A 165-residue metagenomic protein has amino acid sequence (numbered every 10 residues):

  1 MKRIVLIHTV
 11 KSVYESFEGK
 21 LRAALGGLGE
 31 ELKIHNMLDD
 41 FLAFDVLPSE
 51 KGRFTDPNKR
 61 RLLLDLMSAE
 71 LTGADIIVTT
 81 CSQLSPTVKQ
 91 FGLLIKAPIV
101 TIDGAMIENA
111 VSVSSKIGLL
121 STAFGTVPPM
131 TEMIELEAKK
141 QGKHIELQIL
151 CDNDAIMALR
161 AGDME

Functional and structural regions predicted by a protein language model:
M1-E165: Non-catalytic structural scaffold of enzyme domains
